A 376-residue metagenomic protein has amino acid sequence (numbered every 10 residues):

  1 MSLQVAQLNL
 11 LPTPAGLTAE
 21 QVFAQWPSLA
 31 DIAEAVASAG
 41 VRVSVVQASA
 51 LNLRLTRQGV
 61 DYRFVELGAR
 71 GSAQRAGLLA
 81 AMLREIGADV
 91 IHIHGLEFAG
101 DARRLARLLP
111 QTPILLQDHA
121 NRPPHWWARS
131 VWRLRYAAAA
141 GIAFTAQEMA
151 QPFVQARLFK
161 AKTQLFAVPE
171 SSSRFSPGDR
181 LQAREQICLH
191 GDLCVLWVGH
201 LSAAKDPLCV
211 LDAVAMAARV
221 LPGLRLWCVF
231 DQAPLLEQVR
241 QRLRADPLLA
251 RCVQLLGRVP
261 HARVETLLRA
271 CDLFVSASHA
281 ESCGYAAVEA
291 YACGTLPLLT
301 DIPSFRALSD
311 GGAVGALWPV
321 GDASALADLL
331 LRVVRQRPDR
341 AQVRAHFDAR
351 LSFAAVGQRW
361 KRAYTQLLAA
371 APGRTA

Functional and structural regions predicted by a protein language model:
M1-L51, T112: N-terminal subdomain of nucleotide-sugar transferases
I93-A99, D118: Short His-centered aromatic/hydrophobic patch
A137-T163, S172: A short, active-site helix/loop in glycosyltransferases that binds the activated sugar's phosphate group
V198, R225-R240: Glycosyltransferase donor-sugar binding loop
V239-V259: Nucleotide-activated donor-binding/catalytic signature segment of Leloir-type glycosyltransferases, i.e., the conserved
H279: Aromatic "clamp/platform" in nucleotide-sugar-dependent glycosyltransferases that forms part of the donor/acceptor
L296-L299: Short hydrophobic beta-strand element within catalytic cores of glycosyltransferases and related nucleotide-activated
G311-A323, L331-R337: Conserved acidic donor-binding segment of nucleotide-sugar-dependent glycosyltransferases
